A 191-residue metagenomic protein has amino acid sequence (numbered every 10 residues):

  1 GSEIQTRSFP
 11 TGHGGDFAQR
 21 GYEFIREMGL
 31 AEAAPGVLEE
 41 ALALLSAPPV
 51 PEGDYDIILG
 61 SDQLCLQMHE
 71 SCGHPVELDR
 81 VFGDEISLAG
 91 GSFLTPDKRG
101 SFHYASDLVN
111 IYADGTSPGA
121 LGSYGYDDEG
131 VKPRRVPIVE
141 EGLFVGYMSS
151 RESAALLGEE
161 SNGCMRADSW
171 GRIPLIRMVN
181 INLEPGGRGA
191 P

Functional and structural regions predicted by a protein language model:
G1-P191: N-terminal small-residue-enriched
